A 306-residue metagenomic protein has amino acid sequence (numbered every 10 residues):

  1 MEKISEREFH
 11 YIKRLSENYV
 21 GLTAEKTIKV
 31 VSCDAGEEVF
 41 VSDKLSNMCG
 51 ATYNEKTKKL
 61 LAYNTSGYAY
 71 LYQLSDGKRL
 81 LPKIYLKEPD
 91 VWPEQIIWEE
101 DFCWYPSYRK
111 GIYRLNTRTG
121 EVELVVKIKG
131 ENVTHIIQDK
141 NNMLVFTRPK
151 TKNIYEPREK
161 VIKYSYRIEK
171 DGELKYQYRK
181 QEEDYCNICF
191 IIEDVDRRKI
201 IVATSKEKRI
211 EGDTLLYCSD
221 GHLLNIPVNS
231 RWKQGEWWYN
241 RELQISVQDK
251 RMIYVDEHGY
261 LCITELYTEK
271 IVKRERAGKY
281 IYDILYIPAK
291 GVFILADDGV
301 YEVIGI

Functional and structural regions predicted by a protein language model:
M1-S5, E37-S42, K78-K87, E121-K127 (+3 more regions): A short beta-strand motif characteristic of beta-propeller blades
E6-E17, L45-K56, P89-E100, G130-K140 (+3 more regions): Repeated scaffold domains used in trafficking and secretory/extracellular systems, primarily beta-propellers
S16, A24-K26, K56, T65-S66 (+11 more regions): Short loop/turn segments that connect beta-strands within the blades of beta-propeller domains, predominantly WD40
E17-T23, K58-Y63, D101-P106, N142-R148 (+5 more regions): Short beta-strand elements that form the blades of beta-propeller/WD-repeat-like and other beta-sheet-rich scaffold
T27-V30, G67-Y72, K110-R114, K152-Y166 (+3 more regions): Structural motif
S32-G36, L74-G77, N116-G120, E169-E173 (+3 more regions): Short loop/turn segments that connect beta-strands within beta-propeller blades
W104-G172, Y176-D194: Solenoidal tandem-repeat scaffolds enriched in leucines and small polar residues
K279-I306: Blade-level signature of beta-propeller repeat domains, shared across WD40, Kelch, NHL, RCC1 and BNR/Asp-box propellers
